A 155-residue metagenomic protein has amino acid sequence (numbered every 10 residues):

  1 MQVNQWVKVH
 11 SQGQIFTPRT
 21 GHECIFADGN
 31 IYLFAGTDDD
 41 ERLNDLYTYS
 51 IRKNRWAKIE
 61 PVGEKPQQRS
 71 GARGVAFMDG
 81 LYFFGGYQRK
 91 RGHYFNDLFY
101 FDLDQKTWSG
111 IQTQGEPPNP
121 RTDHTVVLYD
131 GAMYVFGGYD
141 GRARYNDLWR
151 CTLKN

Functional and structural regions predicted by a protein language model:
M1-N155: Kelch-like beta-propeller repeat domains
